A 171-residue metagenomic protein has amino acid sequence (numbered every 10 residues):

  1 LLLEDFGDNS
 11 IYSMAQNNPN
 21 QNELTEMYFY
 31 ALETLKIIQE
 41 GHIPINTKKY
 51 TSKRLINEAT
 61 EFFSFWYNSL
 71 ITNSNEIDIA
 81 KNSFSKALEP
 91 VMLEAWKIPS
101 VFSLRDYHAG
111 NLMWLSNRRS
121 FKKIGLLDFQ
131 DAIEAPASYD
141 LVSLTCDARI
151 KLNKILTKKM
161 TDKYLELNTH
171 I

Functional and structural regions predicted by a protein language model:
L1-S52, N57-E61, S69-T72, K97: ATP-binding pocket architecture of kinase catalytic cores
P19, R119, V142-L144: Glycine-rich, phosphate-binding/catalytic loops in enzymes
N20-Y28, I77, K81, I150 (+1 more regions): Flexible, glycine- and charge-enriched loops at secondary-structure boundaries
M27, L55, F63, L104 (+1 more regions): Secondary-structure capping and boundary motifs in well-ordered enzyme cores
Y30, T34, S83, A87 (+2 more regions): Charged catalytic carboxylate motif
I43-L55, A59-S103, S116-R118, T169: An alpha-helical support segment within catalytic cores of ATP-dependent transferases
E61-I71, E134-H170: Active-site activation/catalytic loop segments of kinase-like enzymes and analogous catalytic loops in related
E89-Y139, A148-L152: Active-site acidic catalytic loop and adjacent metal/ATP-binding pocket of ATP-dependent phosphoryl transfer enzymes
